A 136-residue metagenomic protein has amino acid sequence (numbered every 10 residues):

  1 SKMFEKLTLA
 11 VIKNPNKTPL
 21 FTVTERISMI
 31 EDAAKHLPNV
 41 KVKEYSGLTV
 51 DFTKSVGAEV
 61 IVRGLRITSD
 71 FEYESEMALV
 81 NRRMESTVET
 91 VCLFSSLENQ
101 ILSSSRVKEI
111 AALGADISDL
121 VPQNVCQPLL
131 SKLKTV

Functional and structural regions predicted by a protein language model:
S1-V136: Nucleotidyltransferase catalytic core that binds NTPs
